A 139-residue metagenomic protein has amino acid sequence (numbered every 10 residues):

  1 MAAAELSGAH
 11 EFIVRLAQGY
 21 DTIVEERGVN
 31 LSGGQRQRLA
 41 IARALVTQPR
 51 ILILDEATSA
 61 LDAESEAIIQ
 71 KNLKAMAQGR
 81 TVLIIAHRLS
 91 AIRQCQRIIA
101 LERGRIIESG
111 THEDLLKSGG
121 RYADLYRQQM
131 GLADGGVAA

Functional and structural regions predicted by a protein language model:
M1-A9, G19-G119: ABC-family ATPase nucleotide-binding domain "signature/switch" substructure
K117-A139: C-terminal boundary and immediately downstream tail of ABC-type ATPase nucleotide-binding domains
